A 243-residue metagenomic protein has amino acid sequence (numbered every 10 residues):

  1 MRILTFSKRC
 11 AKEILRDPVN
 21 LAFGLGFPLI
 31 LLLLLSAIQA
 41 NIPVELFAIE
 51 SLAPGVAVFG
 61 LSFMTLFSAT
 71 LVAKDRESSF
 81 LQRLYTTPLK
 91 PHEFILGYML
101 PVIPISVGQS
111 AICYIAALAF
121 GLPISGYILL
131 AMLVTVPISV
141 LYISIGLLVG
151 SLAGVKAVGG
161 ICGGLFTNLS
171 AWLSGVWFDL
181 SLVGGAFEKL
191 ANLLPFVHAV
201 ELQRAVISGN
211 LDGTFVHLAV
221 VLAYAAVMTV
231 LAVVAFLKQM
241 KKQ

Functional and structural regions predicted by a protein language model:
I3-L15, Q203: A short amphipathic helical element positioned immediately N-terminal to and/or at the very start of a transmembrane
E13-N41, I49-A69, S106-G108, F166-A171 (+1 more regions): Hydrophobic alpha-helical transmembrane segments of multi-pass membrane transport/permease proteins
I14, T65-L89, K242-Q243: Transmembrane helix boundary and interhelical loop/hinge segments in multi-pass membrane proteins
P18-V19, E50, H92, A157 (+1 more regions): Residues that define the loop-to-transmembrane-helix transition and helix capping in multi-pass membrane transporters
S36-A40, K74, R83, A117-L118 (+7 more regions): Transmembrane helix-loop junction
N41-L46, P123, S174-M228: Membrane-interfacial helix-loop-helix junctions in multi-pass membrane proteins
P91, I95-N168, N210-L222, A226-L231: Alpha-helical transmembrane segments and their short interhelical loops
V233-Q243: Membrane-interface capping segments at transmembrane-helix boundaries
